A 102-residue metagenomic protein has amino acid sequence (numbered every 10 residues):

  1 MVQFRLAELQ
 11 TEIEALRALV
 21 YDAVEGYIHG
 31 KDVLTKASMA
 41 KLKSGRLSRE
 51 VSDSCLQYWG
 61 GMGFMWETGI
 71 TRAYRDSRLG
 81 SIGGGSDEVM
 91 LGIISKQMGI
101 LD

Functional and structural regions predicted by a protein language model:
M1-D102: Alpha-helical interface subdomain recognition
